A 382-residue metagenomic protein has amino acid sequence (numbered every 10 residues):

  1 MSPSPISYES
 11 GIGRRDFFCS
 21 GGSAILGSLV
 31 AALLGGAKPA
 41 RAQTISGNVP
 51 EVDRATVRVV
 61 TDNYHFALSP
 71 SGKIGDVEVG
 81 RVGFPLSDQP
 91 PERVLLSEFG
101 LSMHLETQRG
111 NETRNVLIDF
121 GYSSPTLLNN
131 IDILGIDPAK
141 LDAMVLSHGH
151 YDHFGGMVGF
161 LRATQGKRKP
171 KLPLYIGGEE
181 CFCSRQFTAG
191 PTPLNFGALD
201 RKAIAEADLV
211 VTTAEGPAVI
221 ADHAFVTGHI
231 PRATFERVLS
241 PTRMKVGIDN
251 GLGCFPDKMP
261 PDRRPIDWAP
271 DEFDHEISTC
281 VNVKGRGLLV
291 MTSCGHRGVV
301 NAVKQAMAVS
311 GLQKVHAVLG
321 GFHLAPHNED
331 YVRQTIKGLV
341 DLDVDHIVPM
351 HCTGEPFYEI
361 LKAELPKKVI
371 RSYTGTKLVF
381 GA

Functional and structural regions predicted by a protein language model:
M1-G13: N-terminal secretory signal peptides
S10, S20-G35, P39-E112, V226-H275 (+1 more regions): Zn-dependent metallo-beta-lactamase
T56-V60, V116-D119, A224-I230, L288-C294: Active-site-proximal beta-strand elements of phosphoester/diester hydrolases
D62-N63, F120-Y122, G149, E179-E180 (+4 more regions): Active-site metal-binding loops of divalent metal-dependent hydrolases
P91-F99, T107-A143, V158-G159, G166 (+1 more regions): Pre-active-site segment of Zn-dependent metallo-hydrolases
L105, D119, I131, H148 (+3 more regions): Divalent metal-coordination and catalytic microenvironments
D142-E215, G228-L239, V340-H346: Active-site HxH/HxHxD metal-binding segment of metal-dependent hydrolases
A143, H150-F154, P173, K258-T376: Cap/insert and terminal regions of metallo-dependent hydrolase folds
